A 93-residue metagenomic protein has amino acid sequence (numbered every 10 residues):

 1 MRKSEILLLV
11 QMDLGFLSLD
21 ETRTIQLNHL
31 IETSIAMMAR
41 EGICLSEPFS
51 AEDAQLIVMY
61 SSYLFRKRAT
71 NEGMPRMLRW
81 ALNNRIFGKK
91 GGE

Functional and structural regions predicted by a protein language model:
M1-E93: Divalent metal-cofactor coordination and adjacent catalytic microenvironments
